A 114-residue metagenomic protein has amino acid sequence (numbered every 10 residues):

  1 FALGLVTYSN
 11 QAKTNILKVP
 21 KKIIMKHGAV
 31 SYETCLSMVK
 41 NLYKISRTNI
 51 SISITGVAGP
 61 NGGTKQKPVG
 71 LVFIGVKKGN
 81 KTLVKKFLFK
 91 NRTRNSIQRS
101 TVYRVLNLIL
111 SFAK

Functional and structural regions predicted by a protein language model:
F1-K114: Short alpha-helical segments enriched in small residues
